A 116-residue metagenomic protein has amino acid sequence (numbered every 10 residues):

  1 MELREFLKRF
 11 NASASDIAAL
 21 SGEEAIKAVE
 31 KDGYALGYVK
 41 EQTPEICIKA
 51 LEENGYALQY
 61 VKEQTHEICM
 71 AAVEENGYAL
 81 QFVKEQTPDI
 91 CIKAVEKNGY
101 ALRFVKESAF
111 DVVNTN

Functional and structural regions predicted by a protein language model:
M1-N116: Non-catalytic tandem-repeat scaffold regions and their flanking low-complexity/translocation tails
